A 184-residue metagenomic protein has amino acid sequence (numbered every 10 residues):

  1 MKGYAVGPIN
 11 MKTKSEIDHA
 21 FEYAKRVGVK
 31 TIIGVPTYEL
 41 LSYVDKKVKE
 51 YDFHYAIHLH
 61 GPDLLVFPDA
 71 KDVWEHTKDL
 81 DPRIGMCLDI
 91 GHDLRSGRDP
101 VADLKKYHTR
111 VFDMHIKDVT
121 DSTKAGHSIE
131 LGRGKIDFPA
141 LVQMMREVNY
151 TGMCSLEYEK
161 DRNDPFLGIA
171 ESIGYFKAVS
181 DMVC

Functional and structural regions predicted by a protein language model:
K2-G85, L94-S96, F166: Active-site acidic/histidine proton-transfer and metal-coordination neighborhood in alpha/beta enzyme cores
I9, T37, V119, Y158-E159: Flexible loop residues that form catalytic and substrate-binding hotspots at small-molecule/glycan-binding clefts
A24, Y55, D89, M114 (+3 more regions): Conserved, mostly hydrophobic/aromatic
V27, E50-Y51, L80, L141-T151 (+1 more regions): A structural motif corresponding to the C-terminal end of an alpha-helix and its immediate exit/capping segment
L59-H60, G91, Y158-E159: Short strand-turn motif at the edge of the Rossmann-like AdoMet-binding core
V66-A70, L94-T151, E159-L167: Gly/Pro-rich active-site loop or hairpin
P165-C184: C-terminal helical cap(s) of enzyme catalytic domains, especially alpha/beta-barrels
